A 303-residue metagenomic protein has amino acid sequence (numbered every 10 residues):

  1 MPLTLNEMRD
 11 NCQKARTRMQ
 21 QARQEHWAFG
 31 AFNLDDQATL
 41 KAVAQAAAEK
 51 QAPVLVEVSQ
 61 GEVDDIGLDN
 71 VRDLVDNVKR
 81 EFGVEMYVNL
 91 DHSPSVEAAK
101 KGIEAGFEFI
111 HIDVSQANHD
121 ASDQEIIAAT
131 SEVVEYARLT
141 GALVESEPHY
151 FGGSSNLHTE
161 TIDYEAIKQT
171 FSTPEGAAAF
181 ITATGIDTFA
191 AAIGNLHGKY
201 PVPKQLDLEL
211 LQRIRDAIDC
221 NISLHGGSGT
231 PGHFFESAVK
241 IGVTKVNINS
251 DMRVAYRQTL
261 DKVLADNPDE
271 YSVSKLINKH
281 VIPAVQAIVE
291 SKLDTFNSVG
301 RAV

Functional and structural regions predicted by a protein language model:
M1-G30: N-terminal amphipathic alpha-helix/helix-capping segment at the start of soluble metabolic enzymes
P2-L5, P231-V303: C-terminal alpha-helical cap/extension of soluble enzyme domains
M8, F29-D36, G61-D64, N278: Short, N-terminal intrinsically disordered low-complexity segments that are rich in Pro/Gly and polar/charged residues
R9, N33-L34, N89-L90, Q124 (+4 more regions): Residue-level marker of alpha-helix boundaries and capping positions
Q13-Q21, D36-E62, L68-G83, S93-A217 (+4 more regions): Alpha/beta enzyme core
G30-L34, V88-S93, P148, N221-T230 (+1 more regions): Histidine-centered catalytic micro-motifs
L68, M86, K275: Metallocofactor- and cofactor-centric catalytic cores in central/energy metabolism, strongly enriched
V114, I193, G226, S250-D251: Short secondary-structure boundary segments
